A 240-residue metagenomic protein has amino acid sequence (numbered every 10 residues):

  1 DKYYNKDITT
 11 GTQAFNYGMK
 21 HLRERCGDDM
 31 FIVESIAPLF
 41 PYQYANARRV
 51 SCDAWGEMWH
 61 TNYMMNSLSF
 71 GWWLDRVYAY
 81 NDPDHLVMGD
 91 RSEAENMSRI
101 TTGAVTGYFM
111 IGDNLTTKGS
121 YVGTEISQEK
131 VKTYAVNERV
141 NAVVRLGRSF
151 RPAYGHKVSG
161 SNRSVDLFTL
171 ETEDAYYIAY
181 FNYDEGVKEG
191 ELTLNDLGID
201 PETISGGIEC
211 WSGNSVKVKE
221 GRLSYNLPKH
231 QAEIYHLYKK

Functional and structural regions predicted by a protein language model:
D1, S35-L39, Y183: An acidic- and aromatic-residue-enriched active-site/binding cleft used to recognize and process polar
D1-T12: The substrate-binding groove and active-site-proximal loops of carbohydrate-active enzymes, especially glycoside
T10-Y121: Glycan-recognition surfaces
K20-L22, R91-S92, R99, S164-T169 (+2 more regions): Generic recognition of flexible, low-complexity loop/linker segments
Y78-V87, G112-G186, D200, S215: Glycan-recognition and catalytic regions of carbohydrate-active enzymes
V105, I178, G207-I208, H230: Hydrophobic, well-ordered secondary-structure elements that form the walls of internal hydrophobic environments
V187-S212: Beta-strand-rich binding/interaction modules
V218-K240: C-terminal beta-strand-rich structural cap/linker in extracellular carbohydrate-active enzymes
